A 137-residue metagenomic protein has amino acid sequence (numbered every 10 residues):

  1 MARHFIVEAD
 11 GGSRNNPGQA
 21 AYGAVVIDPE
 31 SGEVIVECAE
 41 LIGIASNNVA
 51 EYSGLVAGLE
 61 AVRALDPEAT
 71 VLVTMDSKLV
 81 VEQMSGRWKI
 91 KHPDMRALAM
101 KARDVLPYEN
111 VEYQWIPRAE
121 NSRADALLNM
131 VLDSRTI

Functional and structural regions predicted by a protein language model:
M1-V49, E60-A64: RNase H-like nuclease fold core
G12-G18, V56-I137: RNase H catalytic domain
E51, L55: Short, conserved alpha-helix that lines the donor NDP-sugar binding/gating region of sugar-transfer enzymes
